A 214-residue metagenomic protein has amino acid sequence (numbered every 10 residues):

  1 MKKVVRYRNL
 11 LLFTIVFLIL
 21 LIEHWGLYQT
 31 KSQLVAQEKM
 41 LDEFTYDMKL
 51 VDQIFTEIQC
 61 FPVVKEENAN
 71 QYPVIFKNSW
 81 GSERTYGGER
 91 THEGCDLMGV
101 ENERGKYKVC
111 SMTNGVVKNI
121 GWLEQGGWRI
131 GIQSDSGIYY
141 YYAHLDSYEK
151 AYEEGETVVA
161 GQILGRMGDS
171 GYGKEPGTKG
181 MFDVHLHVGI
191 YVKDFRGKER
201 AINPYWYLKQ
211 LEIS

Functional and structural regions predicted by a protein language model:
M1-V16: N-terminal Sec-pathway targeting helices
V16-L27: Hydrophobic alpha-helical membrane-insertion segments, chiefly the h-region of N-terminal signal peptides
L27-W128, A160, E212: Surface-exposed, glycine-biased beta-strand/turn segments
H92-D96, S134, H144, H185-H187: Histidine-centered active-site/metal-ligand motif
S111-A151, E175-M181: Zn2+-dependent peptidoglycan hydrolase active-site motif and core
G115-V117, G155-S170: A structural signal for short beta-strand/turn segments enriched in small hydrophobics and glycine
M167-H185: Active-site loop architecture of trypsin-fold serine endopeptidases
K179-S214: Acidic, glycine-rich catalytic/binding loops that coordinate metals and/or anionic ligands
